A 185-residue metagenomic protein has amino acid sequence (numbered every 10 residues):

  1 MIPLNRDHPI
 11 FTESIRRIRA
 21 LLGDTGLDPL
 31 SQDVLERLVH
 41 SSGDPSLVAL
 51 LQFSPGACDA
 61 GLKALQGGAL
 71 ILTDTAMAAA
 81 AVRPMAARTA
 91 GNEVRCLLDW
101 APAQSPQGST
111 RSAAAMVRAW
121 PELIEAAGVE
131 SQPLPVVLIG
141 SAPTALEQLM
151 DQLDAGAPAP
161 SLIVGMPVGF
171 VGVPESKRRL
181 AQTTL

Functional and structural regions predicted by a protein language model:
M1-L72, A80: Electropositive, gly/pro-rich neighborhoods at or near active sites that engage anionic ligands
L27, K63-L65, A86-A87, P121-Q132 (+2 more regions): Solvent-exposed alpha-helices and their adjacent loops that cap or buttress functional pockets in soluble metabolic
L65-I71, L134-V137, S161: Short active-site oxyanion
A78-A81, P143-L149, F170-P174: Short glycine/serine/threonine-rich phosphate/pyrophosphate-binding segments that cradle anionic phosphate groups
A86-S131: Long, charge-dense
P102-Q104, G169-G172: Short gly/pro/ser/thr-enriched loop/turn and capping motifs at secondary-structure boundaries
S161, V171-L185: C-terminal functional extensions of proteins
